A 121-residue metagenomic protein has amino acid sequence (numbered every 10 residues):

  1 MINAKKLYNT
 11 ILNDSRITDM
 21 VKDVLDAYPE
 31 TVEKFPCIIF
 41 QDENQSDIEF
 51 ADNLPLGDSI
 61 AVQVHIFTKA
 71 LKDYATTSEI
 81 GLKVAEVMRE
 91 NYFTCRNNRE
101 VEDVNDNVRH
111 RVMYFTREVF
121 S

Functional and structural regions predicted by a protein language model:
M1-L54, K72, N105: Small/polar-rich, solvent-exposed N-terminal microdomains that initiate assembly or binding
K6-R16, I80-F93: Amphipathic alpha-helical segments
A51-L54, I66-A70, N91-C95: Short, surface-exposed, polar/charged, turn-prone segments marking secondary-structure boundaries
N53-S59, E79-K83: Short intrinsically disordered coil segments
L56-A70, R109-V119: Oligomerization/assembly interface segments of phage tail-like spikes and tubes
L71-E79: Short, conserved charged micro-motifs
L82-S121: Acidic-leaning, charged glycine-interspersed low-complexity segments
